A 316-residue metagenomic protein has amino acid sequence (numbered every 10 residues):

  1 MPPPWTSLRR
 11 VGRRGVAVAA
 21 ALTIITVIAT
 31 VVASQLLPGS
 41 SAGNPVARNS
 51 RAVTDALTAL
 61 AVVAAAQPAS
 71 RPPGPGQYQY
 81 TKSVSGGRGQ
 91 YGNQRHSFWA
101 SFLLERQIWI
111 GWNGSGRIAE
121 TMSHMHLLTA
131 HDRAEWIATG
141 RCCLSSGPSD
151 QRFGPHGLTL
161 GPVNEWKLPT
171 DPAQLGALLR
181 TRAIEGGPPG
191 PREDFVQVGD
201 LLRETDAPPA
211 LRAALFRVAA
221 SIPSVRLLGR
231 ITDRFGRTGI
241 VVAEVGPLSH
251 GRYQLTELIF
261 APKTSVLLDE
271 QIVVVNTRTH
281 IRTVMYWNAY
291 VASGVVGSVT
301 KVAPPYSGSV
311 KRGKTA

Functional and structural regions predicted by a protein language model:
M1-T6: N-terminal low-complexity Pro/Gly-rich stretches
S7, G12-V18, T23-A316: Intrinsically disordered, low-complexity prosegments and terminal tails associated with secretory/extracytoplasmic
